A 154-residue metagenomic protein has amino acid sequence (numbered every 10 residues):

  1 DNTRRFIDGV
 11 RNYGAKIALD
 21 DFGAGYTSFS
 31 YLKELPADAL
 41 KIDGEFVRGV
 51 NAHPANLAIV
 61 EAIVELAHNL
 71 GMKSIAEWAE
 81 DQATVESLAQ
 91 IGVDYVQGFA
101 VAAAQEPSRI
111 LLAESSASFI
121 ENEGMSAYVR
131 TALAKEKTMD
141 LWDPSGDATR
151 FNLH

Functional and structural regions predicted by a protein language model:
D1, R11-H154: EAL-family c-di-GMP phosphodiesterase catalytic domain
